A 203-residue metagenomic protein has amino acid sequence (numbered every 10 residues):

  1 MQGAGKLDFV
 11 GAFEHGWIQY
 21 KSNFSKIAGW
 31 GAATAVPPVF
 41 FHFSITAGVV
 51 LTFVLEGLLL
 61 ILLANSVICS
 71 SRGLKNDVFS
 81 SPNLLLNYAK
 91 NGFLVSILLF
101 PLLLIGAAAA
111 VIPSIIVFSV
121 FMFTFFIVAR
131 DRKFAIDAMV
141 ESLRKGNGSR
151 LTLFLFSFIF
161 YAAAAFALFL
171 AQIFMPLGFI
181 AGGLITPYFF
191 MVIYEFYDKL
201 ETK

Functional and structural regions predicted by a protein language model:
M1-K203: Hydrophobic alpha-helical membrane segments
